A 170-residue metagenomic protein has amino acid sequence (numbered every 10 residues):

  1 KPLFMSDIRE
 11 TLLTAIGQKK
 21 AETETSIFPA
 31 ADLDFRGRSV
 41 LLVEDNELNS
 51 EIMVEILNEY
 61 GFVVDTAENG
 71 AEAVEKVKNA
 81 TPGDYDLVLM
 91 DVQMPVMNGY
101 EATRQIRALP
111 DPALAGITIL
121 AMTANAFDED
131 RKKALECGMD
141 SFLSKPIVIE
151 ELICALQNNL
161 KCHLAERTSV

Functional and structural regions predicted by a protein language model:
K1-V170: C-terminal compact regulatory domains
